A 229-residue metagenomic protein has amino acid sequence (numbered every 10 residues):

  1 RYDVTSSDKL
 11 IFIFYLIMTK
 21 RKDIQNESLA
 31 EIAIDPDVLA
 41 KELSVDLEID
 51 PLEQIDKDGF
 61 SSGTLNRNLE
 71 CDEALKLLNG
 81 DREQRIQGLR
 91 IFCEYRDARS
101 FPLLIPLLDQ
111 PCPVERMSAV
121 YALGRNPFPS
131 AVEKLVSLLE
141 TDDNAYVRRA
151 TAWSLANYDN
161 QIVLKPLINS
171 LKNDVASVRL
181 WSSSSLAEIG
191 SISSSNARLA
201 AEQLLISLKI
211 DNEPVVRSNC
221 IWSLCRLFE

Functional and structural regions predicted by a protein language model:
R1-I17: Short, Lys/Arg-enriched N-terminal segments with co-localized hydrophobic residues within the first ~10-30 amino acids
M18-R99: N-terminal alpha-helical scaffold/docking segments in eukaryotic complex subunits
N26, T64-L78, D97-D109, F128-T141 (+3 more regions): Amphipathic alpha-helical scaffolding segments comprising HEAT/armadillo-like alpha-solenoid repeats
R82-E83, A98, P113-V114, P129 (+4 more regions): Alpha-helix N-cap/helix-start positions at coil->helix boundaries
E83-E94, P113-R125, A150-W153: Non-membrane alpha-helical segments in proteins
I86, R90, P102, M117-S118 (+6 more regions): Alpha-solenoid HEAT/ARM repeat scaffold
R217, I221-F228: Leucine-rich solenoid repeat scaffolds
